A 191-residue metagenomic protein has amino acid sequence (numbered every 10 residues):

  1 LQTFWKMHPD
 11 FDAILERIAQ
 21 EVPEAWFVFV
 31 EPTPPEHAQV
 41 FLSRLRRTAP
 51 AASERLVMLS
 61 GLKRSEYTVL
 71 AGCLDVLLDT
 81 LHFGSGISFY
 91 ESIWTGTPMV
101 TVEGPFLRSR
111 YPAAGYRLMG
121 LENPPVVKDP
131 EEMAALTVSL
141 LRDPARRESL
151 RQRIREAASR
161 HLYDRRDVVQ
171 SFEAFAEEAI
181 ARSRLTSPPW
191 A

Functional and structural regions predicted by a protein language model:
L1-K63, E178: Conserved catalytic-core segment of nucleotide-activated headgroup transferases in glycan assembly
Q2-F4, E24, T33, V40-S43 (+2 more regions): C-terminal amphipathic helix plus adjacent low-complexity, charged tail appended to glycosyltransferase catalytic
P9, P130-E131, R166: Residues in well-ordered alpha-helical elements
T48-M58, V76-L77, E132-L136, P188-A191: A broadly tuned preference for mixed-charge, low-complexity surface segments
A49-A51, G96, G120, T186: Glycine-centered secondary-structure boundary/capping sites
L62-S65, G84-S85: Short acidic loop-to-helix transition motifs that present clustered carboxylates
A71-G72, V76, T80-L162: Catalytic binding pocket for nucleotide-activated donors in carbohydrate/polymer assembly enzymes
